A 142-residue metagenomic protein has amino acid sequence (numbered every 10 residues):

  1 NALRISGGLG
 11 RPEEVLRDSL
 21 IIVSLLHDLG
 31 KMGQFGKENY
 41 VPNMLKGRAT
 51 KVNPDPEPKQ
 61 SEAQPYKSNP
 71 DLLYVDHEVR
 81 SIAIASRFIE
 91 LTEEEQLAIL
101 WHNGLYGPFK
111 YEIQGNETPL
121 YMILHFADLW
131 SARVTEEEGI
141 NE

Functional and structural regions predicted by a protein language model:
N1-I5: Phosphate/ATP-binding catalytic cores across multiple sugar-kinase/actin-like superfamilies, primarily ASKHA
G7-I140: Divalent metal-dependent catalytic cores for phosphoryl transfer on phosphate-bearing substrates
